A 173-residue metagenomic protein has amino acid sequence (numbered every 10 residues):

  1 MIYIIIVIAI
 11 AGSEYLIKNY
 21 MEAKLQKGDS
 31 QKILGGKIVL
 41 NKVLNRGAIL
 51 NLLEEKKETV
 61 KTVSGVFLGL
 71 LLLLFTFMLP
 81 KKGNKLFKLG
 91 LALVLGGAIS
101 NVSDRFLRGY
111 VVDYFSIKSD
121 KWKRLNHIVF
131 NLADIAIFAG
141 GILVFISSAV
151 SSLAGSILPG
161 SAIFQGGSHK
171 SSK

Functional and structural regions predicted by a protein language model:
M1-K173: Alpha-helical transmembrane bundles and membrane-interface segments of multipass inner-membrane proteins
